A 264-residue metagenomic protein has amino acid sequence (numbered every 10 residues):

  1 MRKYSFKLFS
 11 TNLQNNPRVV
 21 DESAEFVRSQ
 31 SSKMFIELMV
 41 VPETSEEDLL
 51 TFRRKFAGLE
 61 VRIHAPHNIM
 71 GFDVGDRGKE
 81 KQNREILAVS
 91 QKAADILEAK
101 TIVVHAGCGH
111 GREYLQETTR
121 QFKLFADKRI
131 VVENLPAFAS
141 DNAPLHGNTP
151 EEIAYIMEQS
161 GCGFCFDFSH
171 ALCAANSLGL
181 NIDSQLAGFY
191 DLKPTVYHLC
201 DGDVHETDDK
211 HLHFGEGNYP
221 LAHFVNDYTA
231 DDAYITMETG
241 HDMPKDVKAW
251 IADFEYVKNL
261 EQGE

Functional and structural regions predicted by a protein language model:
M1-F6, E22-S29, R84-K100, A154 (+2 more regions): Histidine-acidic metal/acid-base catalytic patches
M1-V89, G263-E264: N-terminal pre-domain/capping segments
F9-N15, M39-E43, H64-N68, G107-G109 (+4 more regions): Active-site beta-loop-alpha junctions enriched in small/polar residues
K33-F35, E60, R129, G163 (+1 more regions): Hydrophobic "anchor" residues on beta-strands that sit immediately upstream of conserved functional sites
V41, P144-N148, S177: Adenosine-cofactor binding site in Rossmann-like domains, unifying the SAM/SAH pocket of S-adenosylmethionine-dependent
E46-T51, E151, N181-S184: Alpha-helical scaffolding within the catalytic cores of extracellular/periplasmic polymer-degrading hydrolases
K55-I69, R120-R129, A154-Q159, L221-A230: Alpha-helix-loop-beta-strand connector modules within alpha/beta enzyme cores
D73-G163, A249: Active-site acidic/histidine proton-transfer and metal-coordination neighborhood in alpha/beta enzyme cores
